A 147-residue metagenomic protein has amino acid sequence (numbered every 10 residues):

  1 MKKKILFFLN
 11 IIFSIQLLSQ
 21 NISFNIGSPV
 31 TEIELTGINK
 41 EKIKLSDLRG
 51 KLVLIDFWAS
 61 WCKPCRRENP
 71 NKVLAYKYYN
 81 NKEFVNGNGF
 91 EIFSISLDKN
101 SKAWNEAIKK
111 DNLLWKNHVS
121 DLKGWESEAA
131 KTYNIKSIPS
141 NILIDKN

Functional and structural regions predicted by a protein language model:
M1-N25: Bacterial Sec-dependent N-terminal signal peptides
Q20-S46: N-terminal "domain-start" segment that seeds a small globular fold
T36, D98, N105-K146: Short, internal strand/loop/helix patches that form the active-site neighborhood or redox-interaction surface
K44-L48, A130-Y133: Short amphipathic alpha-helix with an adjacent loop that forms part of the alpha/beta core around
L45-C62: Short active-site neighborhood of thiol/selenol oxidoreductases, capturing the structured segment around
F57-L74: Conserved redox-active cysteine motifs that mediate thiol-disulfide chemistry, especially di-cysteine Cys-X(1-2)-Cys
N69-S94: Conserved helix-turn-beta segment immediately C-terminal to the redox Cys motif in thioredoxin-like folds
